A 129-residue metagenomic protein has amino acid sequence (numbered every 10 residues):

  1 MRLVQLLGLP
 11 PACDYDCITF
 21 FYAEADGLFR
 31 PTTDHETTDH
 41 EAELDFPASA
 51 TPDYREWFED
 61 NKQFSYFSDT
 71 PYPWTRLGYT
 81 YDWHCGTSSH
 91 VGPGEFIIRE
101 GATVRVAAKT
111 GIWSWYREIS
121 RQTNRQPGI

Functional and structural regions predicted by a protein language model:
V4-I129: Conserved NAD+-utilizing ADP-ribose enzyme module
